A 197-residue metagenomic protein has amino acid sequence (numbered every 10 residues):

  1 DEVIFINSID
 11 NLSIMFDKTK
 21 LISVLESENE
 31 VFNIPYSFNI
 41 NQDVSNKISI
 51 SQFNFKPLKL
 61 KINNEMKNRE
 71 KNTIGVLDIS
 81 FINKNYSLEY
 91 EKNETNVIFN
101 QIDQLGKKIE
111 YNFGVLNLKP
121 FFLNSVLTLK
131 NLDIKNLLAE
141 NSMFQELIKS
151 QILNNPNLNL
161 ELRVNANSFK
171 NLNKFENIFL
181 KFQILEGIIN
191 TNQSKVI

Functional and structural regions predicted by a protein language model:
D1-I197: Membrane-proximal interfacial segments on either side of biological membranes
